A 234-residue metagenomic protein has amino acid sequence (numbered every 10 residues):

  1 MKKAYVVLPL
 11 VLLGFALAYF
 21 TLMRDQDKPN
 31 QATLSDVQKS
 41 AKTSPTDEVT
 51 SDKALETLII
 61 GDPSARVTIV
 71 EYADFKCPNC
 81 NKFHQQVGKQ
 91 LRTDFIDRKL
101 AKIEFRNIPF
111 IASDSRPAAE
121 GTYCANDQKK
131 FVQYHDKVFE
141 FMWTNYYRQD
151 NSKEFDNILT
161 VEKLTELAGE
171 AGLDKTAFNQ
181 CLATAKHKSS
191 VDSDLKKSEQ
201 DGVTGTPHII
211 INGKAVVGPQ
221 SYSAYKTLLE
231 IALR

Functional and structural regions predicted by a protein language model:
M1-F110, Q180, H187-Q200, E230-R234: Extracytoplasmic thiol/disulfide redox context detector
P109-T206, I210-R234: Cysteine-centric redox/oxidoreductase cores and disulfide-bonded domains
